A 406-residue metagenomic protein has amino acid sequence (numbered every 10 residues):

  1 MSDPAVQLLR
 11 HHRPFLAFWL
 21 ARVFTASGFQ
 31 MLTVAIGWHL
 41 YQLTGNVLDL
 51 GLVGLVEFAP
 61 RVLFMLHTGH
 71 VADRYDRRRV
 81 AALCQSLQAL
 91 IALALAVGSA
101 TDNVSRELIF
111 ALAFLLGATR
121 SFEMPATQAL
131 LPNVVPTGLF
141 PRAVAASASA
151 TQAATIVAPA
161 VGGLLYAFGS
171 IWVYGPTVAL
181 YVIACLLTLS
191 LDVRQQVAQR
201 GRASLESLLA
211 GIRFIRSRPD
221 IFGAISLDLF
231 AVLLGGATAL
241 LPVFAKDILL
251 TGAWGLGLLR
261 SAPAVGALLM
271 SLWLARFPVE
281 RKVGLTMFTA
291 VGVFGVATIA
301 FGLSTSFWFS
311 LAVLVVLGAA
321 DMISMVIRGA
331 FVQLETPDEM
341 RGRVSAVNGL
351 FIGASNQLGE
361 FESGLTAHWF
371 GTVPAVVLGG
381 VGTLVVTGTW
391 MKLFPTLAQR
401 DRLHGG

Functional and structural regions predicted by a protein language model:
S2-P60, R213-P263: Helix-loop boundary and gating motifs at the non-cytosolic
F18, V104-L112, W308-L314: Short hydrophobic/alpha-helical segments at membrane-entry points of transmembrane helices in Major Facilitator
T25-A26, E57, L116, S147-A154 (+4 more regions): Structural signature of transmembrane alpha-helices in multi-pass secondary transporters
V34, Q152-G163, A239, S271 (+1 more regions): Glycine/proline-centered helix-kink
V53, L63-H67, R74, V80 (+9 more regions): C-terminal transmembrane bundle of multi-pass solute transporters/carriers
T101, L108, T151-L186: Helix-loop-helix hairpin linking two adjacent transmembrane segments in secondary transporters
D102, A129, N133, Y174-A203 (+2 more regions): Helix-loop junctions on the cytosolic side of multi-pass membrane transporters, especially the intracellular loop
L112-A153: Cytoplasmic helix-loop-helix junction between adjacent transmembrane helices in 12-TM secondary transporters
